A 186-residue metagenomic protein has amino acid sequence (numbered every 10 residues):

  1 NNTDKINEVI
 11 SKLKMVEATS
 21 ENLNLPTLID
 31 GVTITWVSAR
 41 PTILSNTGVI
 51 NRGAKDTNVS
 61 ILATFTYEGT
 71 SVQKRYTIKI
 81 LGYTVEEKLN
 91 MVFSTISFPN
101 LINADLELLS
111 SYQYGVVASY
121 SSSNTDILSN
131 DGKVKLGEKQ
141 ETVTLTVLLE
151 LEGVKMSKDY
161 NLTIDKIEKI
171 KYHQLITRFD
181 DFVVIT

Functional and structural regions predicted by a protein language model:
N1-T186: Beta-rich interaction/scaffold domains
